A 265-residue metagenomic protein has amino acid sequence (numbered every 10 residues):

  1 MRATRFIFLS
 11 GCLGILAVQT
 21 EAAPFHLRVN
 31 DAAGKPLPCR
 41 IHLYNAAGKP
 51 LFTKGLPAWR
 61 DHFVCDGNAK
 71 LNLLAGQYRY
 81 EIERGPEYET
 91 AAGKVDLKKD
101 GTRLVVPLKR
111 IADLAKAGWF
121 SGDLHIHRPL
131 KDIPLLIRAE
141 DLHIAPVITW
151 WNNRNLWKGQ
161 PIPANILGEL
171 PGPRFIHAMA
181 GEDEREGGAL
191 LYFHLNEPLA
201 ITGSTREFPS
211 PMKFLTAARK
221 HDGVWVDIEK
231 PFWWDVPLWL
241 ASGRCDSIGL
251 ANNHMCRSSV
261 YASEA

Functional and structural regions predicted by a protein language model:
F6-A17: Bacterial N-terminal signal peptides
P24-A33, I41-L43, Y78, V106: A short, amphipathic beta-strand motif
A32-L56, A75: Short, ordered, surface-exposed loop/turn motifs in non-cytosolic proteins
P50-L71: Short, solvent-exposed S/T- and G/P-enriched segments that are highly enriched in secreted/extracellular and lumenal
G67, L74-Q77, D100: A glycine-anchored, Pro-Gly-centered beta-turn/N-cap motif
A75-P86: A short, solvent-exposed beta-strand micro-motif common in secreted/extracellular proteins
V95-L114: Extracellular beta-sheet/turn segments enriched in Thr/Pro/Gly and aliphatic residues
A117-A265: Catalytic cores of extracellular degradative/oxidative enzymes
